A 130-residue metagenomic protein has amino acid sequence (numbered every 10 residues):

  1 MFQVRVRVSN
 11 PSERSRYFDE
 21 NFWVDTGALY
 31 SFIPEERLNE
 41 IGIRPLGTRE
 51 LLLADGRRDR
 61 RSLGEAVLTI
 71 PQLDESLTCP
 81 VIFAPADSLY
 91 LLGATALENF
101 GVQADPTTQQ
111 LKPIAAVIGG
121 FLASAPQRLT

Functional and structural regions predicted by a protein language model:
M1-T130: Pepsin/retropepsin-fold aspartyl endopeptidases
